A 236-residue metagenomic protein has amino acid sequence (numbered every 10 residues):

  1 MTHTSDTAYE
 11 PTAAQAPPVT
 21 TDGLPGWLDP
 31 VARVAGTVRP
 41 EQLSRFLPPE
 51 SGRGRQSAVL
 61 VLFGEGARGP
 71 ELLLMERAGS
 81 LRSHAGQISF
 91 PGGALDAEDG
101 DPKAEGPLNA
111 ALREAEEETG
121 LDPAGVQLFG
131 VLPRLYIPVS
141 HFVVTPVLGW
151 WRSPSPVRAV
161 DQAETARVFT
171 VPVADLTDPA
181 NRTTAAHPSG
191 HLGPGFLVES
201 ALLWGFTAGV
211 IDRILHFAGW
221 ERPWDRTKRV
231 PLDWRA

Functional and structural regions predicted by a protein language model:
M1-F90, A94-S155, L176, A186 (+1 more regions): N-terminal leader/linker segments that precede catalytic domains of diphosphate-processing enzymes
V160-L197: NUDIX/MutT-family hydrolases
